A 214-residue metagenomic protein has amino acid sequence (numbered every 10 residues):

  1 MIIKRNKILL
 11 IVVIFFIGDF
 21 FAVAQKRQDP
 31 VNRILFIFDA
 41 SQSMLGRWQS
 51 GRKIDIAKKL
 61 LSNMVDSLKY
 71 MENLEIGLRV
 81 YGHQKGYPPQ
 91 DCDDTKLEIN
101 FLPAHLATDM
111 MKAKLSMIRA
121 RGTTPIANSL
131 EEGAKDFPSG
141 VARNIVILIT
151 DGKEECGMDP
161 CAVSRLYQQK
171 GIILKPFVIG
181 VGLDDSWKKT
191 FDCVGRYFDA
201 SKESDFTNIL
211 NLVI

Functional and structural regions predicted by a protein language model:
K4-I17: Sec-dependent N-terminal signal peptides
A22-K26: Boundary at the C-terminal end of the N-terminal hydrophobic targeting segment
R27-I99, S129-L130, I145-T150: Von Willebrand factor
V31-R33, M71-I76, S139-I145, K170-F177 (+1 more regions): Loop/turn elements at helix/coil->beta-strand transitions in domains of secreted/extracellular proteins
N63-S67, E132-D136, L166, L212: A generic secondary-structure signal
G86, D94-N144, E154-M158, K175-W187 (+1 more regions): Von Willebrand factor
A134-P138, A162-I172, K188-D192: Mature extracellular/periplasmic domains of secretome proteins
K189-I214: C-terminal helix of von Willebrand factor
